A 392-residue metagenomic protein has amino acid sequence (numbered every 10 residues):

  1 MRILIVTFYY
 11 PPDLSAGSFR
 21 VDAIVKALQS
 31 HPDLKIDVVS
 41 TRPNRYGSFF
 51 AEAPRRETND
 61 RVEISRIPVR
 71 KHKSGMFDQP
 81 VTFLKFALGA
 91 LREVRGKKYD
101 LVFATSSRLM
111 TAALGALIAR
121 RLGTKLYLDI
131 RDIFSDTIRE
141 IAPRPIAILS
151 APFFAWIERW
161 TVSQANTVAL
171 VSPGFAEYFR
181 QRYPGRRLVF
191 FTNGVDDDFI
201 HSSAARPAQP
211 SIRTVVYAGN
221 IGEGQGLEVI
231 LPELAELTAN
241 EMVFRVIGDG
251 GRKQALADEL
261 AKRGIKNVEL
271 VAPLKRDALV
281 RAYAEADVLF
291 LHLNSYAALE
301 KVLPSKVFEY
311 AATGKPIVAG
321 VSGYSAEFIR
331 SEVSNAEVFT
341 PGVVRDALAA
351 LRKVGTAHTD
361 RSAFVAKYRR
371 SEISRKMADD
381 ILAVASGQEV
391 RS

Functional and structural regions predicted by a protein language model:
M1-S65, P232-T238, L382, S386-E389: N-terminal subdomain of nucleotide-sugar transferases
R42, G174, F191-G194: Carbohydrate-associated surface elements
A51-E52, R180, F190, G194-I212 (+1 more regions): Acidic anion/phosphate-binding donor-loop and adjacent secondary structure in glycosyltransferase catalytic cores
L91-R92, M110-A113, L117-R121, F134-S135 (+1 more regions): Membrane-proximal helix-turn-helix segments that form the acceptor-binding/catalytic region of lipid-linked
A208-Q225, L231-L234, R245, I373: Conserved donor-binding/catalytic core segment of Leloir-type glycosyltransferases
Q225, K275-A282, L289-A311, I317-F328 (+1 more regions): Nucleotide-sugar-dependent
I247, Q254-R281: Nucleotide-activated donor-binding/catalytic signature segment of Leloir-type glycosyltransferases, i.e., the conserved
G342-D346, R352-V384: A charged, aromatic-enriched C-terminal amphipathic alpha-helix characteristic of glycosyltransferases across folds
